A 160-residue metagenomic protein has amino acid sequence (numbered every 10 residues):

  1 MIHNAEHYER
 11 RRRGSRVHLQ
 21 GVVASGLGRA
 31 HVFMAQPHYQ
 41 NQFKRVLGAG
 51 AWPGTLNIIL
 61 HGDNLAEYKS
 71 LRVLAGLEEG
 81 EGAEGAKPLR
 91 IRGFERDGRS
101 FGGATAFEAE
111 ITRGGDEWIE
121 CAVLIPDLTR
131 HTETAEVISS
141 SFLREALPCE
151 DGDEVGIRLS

Functional and structural regions predicted by a protein language model:
I2-I138, D151-I157: Long, compositionally biased stretches
S139-E145: Short alpha-helix capping/helix-loop boundary micro-motifs
A146-E150: A short glycine-leucine-enriched loop at secondary-structure breakpoints that most characteristically corresponds
